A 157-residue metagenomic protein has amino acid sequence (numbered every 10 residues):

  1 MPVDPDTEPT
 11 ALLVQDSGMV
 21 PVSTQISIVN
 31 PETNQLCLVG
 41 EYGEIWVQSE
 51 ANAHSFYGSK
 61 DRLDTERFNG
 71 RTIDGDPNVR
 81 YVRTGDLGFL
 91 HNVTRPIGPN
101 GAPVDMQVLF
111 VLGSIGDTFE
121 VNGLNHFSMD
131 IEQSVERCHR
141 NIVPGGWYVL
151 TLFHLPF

Functional and structural regions predicted by a protein language model:
M1, Q15-M19, Y57, V135-N141: N-terminal start-of-chain detector that recognizes signal peptides and the immediate post-cleavage beginning
P2-Q15, Q25-S27, V39-H54, R80-Y81 (+2 more regions): AMP-binding/adenylate-forming core of the ANL superfamily
D16-M19, L36-C37, G101, F153-L155: Replace "in large, NTP-powered and nucleic-acid-processing enzymes" with "in large, NTP-powered factors and other
V20-S23, T33, E41, K60-D61 (+1 more regions): Long, K/E/R/D-enriched contiguous segments that form extended
T33-Q35, N78: Short, conserved secondary-structure segments in the cores of folded domains
S49, H54-S55, T65, N69-G70 (+1 more regions): AMP-binding/adenylate-forming catalytic core of the ANL superfamily
